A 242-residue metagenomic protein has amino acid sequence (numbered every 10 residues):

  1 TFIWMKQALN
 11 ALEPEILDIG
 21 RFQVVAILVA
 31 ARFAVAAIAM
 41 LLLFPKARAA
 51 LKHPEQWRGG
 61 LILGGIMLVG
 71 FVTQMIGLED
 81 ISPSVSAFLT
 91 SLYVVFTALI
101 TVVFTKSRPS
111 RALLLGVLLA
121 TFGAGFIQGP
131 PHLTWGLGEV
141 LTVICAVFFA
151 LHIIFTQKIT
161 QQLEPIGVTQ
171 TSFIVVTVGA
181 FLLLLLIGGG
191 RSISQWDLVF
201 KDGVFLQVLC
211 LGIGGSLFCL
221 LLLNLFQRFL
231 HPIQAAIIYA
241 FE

Functional and structural regions predicted by a protein language model:
T1-A8: Alpha-helical transmembrane segments of multi-pass membrane proteins
I3, A34, L41, G64 (+6 more regions): Hydrophobic/small/kink-forming positions within alpha-helical transmembrane segments of polytopic membrane proteins
M5, T97-T101, H152, T156 (+2 more regions): Hydrophobic/aromatic and small-residue hotspots that mark the transmembrane alpha-helices of Major Facilitator
N10-P14, I19-V25, A31-G65, M75 (+6 more regions): Membrane-interface interhelical linkers
I27-A30, A34, T73-S107, C145 (+1 more regions): Specific alpha-helical transmembrane segments that line the substrate/conduction pathway and gating interfaces
A30-A34, G60-G65, F88-V95, L114-T121 (+4 more regions): Residue-level signature of the transmembrane alpha-helical core of multi-pass small-molecule transporters
A31, F71-V72, S86-L92, T156-G179 (+1 more regions): Helix-helix packing/entry segments at the starts of transmembrane helices
M40, I100, P109-G129, A146-F149 (+1 more regions): Hydrophobic transmembrane alpha-helices of multi-pass small-molecule transport proteins
